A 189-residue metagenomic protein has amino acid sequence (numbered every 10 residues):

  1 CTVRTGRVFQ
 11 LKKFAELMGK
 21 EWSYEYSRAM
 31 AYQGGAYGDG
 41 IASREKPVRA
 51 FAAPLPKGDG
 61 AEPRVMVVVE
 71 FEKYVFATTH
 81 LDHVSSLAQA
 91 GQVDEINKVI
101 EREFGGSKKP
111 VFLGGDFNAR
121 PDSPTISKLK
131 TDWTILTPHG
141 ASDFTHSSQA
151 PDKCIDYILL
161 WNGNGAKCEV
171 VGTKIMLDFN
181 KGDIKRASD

Functional and structural regions predicted by a protein language model:
C1-Y74, K167-M176: Structured beta-strand-rich core segments of catalytic domains in phosphoester-bond hydrolases
R7-Q10, F14, Q89-I96, D122-T125: Stable alpha-helical elements in mature extracytoplasmic
K13-S23, P47, K98-G105, K130-T134: Sec-exported extracytoplasmic/periplasmic mature domains
P54, T78-L81: Short, structured patches in soluble enzyme cores that scaffold and shape functional sites
F76, H83-E101: Active-site beta-loop-alpha substructure in enzyme catalytic cores, prototypically the cysteine-centered nucleophile
T78, L113-G114: Generic enzyme active-site microenvironment
H80-D82, F117-R120: Catalytic metal-binding/acid-base residues of hydrolase active sites
L87, E101-F112, N118-D189: Metal-dependent phosphoester-hydrolase catalytic domains
